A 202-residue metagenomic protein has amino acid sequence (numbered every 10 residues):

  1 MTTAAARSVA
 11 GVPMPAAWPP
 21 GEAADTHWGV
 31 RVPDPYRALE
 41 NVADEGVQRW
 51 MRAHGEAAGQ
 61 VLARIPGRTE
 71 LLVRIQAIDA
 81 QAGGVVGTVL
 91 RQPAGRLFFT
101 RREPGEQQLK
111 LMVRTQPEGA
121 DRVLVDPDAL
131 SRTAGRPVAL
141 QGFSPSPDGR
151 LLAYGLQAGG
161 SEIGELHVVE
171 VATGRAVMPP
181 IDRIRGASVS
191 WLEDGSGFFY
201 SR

Functional and structural regions predicted by a protein language model:
M1-R202: Beta-propeller folds
